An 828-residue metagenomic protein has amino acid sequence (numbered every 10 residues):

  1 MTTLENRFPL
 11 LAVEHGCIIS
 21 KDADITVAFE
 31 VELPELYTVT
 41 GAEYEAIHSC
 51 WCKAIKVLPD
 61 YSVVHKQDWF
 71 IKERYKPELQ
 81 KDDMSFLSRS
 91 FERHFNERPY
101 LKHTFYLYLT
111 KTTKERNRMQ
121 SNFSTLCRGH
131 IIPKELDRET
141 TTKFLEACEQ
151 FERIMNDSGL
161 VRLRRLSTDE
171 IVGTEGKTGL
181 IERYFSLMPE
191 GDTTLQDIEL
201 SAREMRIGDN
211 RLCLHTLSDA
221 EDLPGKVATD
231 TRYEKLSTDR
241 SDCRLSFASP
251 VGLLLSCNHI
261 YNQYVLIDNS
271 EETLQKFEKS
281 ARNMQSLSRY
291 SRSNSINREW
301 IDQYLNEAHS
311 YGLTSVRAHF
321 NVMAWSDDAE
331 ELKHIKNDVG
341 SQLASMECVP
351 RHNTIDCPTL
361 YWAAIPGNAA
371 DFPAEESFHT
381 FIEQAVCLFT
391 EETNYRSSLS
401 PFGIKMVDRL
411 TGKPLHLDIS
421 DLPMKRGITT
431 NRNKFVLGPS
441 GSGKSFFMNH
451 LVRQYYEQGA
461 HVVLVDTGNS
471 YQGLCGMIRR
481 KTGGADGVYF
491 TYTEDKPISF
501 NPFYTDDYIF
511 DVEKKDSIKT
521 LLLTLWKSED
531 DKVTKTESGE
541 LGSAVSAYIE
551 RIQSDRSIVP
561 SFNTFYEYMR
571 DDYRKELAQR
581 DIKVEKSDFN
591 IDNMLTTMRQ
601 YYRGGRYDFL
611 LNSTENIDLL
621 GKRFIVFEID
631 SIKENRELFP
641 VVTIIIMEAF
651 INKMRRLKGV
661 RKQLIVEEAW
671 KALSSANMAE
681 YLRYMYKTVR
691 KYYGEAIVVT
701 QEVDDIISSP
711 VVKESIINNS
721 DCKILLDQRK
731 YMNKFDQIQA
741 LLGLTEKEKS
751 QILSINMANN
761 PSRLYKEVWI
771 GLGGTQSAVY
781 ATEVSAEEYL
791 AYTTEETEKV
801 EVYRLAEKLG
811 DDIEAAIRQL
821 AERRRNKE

Functional and structural regions predicted by a protein language model:
M1-E392: Extended, folded cores of ATP/NTP-driven motor/assembly subunits in large transport and secretion machines
C17-A23, N96-L101, S310-S315, V407-R409 (+3 more regions): Short glycine/proline-enriched loop/turn "hinge" motifs that connect secondary-structure elements and lie
I25, H103-F105, H461, R623 (+1 more regions): The start of beta-strands in P-loop NTPase/AAA+ ATPase cores
G41, E45-V57, L255, C348-V349 (+9 more regions): P-loop NTPase motor domains
L79-M84, S121-L126, G367-A370, M477-T482 (+5 more regions): Short secondary-structure boundary/capping segments
H94, I509-P560, T564, P710-E828: P-loop NTPase motor core of the ASCE superfamily
L126-I154, M346, G438-G443, A791-A816: Short, cationic low-complexity segments
S420-S442, F446-R453, V462-Y471, V488-K496 (+2 more regions): Conserved P-loop NTPase motor cores
